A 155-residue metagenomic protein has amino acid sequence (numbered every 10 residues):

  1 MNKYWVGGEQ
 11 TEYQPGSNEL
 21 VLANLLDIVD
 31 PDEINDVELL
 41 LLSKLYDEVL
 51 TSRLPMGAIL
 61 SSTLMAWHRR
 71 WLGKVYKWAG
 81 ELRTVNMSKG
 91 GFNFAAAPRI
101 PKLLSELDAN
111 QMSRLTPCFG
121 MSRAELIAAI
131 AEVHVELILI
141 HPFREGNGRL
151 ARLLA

Functional and structural regions predicted by a protein language model:
M1-A155: FIC/Doc superfamily catalytic core
